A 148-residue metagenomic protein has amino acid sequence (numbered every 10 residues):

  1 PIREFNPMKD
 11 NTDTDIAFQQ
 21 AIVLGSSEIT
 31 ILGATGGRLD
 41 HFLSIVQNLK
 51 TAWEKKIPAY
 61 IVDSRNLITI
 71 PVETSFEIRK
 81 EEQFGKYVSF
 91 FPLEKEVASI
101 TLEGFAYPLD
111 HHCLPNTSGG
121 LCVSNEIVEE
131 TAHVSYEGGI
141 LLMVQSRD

Functional and structural regions predicted by a protein language model:
P1-K55: Acidic/Gly/His-enriched mid-domain segments of enzyme catalytic cores or analogous surface patches that mediate
N6, D63-R65, E94: Residues at the C-termini of beta-strands that transition into short coil/loop
T12-T14, T30, T35, T51 (+5 more regions): Residue-identity detector for threonine
A17, L24, L43, I61 (+3 more regions): Charge-rich, low-complexity amphipathic helices in intrinsically disordered tails/linkers adjacent to domains
V23, T51-I57, K95, H112 (+1 more regions): Generic secondary-structure signature for well-ordered alpha-helical cores
L32-A34, V62-D63, F91: Short beta-strand segments
D40, K50-Q83, V88: Class I SAM-dependent methyltransferase SAM-binding "motif I" and its flanking Rossmann-like core
P71-D148: Long, charged alpha-helical interface segments
